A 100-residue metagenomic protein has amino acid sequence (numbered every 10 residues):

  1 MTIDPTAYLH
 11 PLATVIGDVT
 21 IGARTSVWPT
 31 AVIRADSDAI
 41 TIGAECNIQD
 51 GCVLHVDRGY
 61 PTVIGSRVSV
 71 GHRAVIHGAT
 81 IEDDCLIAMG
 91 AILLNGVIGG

Functional and structural regions predicted by a protein language model:
M1-I3: Flexible N-terminal pre-Rossmann segment of NAD(P)-dependent oxidoreductases
P5, H10-P11, I16-G17, G22-A23 (+11 more regions): Left-handed beta-helix
A39: Phosphate/pyrophosphate-binding betaalpha-module
